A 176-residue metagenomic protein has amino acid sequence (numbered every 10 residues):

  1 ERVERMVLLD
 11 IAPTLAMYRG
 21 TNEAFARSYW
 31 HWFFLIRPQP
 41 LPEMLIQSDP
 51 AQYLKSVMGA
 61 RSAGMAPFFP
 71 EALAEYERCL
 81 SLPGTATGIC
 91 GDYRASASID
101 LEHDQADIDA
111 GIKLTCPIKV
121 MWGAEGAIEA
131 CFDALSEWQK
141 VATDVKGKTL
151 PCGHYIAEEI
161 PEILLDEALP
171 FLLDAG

Functional and structural regions predicted by a protein language model:
R2-T149, A157, L169-G176: Flexible "cap/lid" subdomain of the alpha/beta-hydrolase fold that forms the substrate-access gate
C152-L165: Catalytic histidine-centered segment of alpha/beta-hydrolase-like enzymes
